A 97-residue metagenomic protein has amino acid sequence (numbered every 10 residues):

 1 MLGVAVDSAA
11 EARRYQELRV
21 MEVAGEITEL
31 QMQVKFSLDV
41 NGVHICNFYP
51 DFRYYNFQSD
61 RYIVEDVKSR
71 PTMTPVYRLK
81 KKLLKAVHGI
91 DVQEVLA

Functional and structural regions predicted by a protein language model:
M1-A97: Electrostatic, structured charged patches in enzyme active sites and in nucleic-acid/phosphate-binding
